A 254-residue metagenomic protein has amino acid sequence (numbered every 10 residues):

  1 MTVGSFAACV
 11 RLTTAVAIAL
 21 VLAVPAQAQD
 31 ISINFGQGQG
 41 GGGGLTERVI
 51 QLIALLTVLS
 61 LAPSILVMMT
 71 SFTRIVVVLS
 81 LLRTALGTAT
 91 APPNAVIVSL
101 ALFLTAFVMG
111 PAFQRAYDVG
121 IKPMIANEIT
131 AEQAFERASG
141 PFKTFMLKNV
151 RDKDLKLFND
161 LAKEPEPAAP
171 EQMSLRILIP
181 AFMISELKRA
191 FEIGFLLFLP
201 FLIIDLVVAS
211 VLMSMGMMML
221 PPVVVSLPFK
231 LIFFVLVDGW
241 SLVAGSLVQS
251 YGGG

Functional and structural regions predicted by a protein language model:
M1-A28: N-terminal secretory/membrane targeting signals
A28-G254: Hydrophobic alpha-helical segments and their helix-loop boundaries in membrane and membrane-proximal proteins
